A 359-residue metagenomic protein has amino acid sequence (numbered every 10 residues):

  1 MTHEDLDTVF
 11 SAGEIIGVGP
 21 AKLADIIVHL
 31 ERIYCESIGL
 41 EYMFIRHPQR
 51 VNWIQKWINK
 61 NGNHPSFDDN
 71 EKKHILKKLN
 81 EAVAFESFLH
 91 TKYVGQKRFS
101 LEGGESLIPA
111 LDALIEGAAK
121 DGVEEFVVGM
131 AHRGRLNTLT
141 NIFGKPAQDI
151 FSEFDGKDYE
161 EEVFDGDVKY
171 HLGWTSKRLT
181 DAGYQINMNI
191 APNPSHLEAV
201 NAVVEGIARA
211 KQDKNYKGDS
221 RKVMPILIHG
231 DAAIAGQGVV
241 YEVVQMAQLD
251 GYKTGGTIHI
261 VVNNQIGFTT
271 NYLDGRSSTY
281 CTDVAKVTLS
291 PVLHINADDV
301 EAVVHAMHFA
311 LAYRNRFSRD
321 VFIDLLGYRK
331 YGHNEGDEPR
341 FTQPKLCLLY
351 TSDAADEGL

Functional and structural regions predicted by a protein language model:
M1-L107, V123, E160: Extended, charge-enriched "interface" segments that sit outside catalytic cores
E14, E41, I108-E124, A208-K211 (+2 more regions): Short alpha-helical segments and helix-capping/turn motifs at coil-helix boundaries
N80-F85, L326-H333: Core structural elements
F88-Q148: Active-site pocket-lining segments that scaffold enzyme catalytic pockets across diverse folds
E124-A297: Cofactor-binding active-site loop characterized by glycine-rich and histidine/acidic residues
Y272-G275, V292-F322, G327-Y331: Conserved phosphate-handling catalytic cores of large alpha/beta enzymes
Y331-Q343, L349: Acidic/histidine-rich catalytic neighborhood
Y350-L359: Single conserved hydrophobic/aromatic residue that forms the stacking wall/gate of nucleotide- or nucleobase-binding
